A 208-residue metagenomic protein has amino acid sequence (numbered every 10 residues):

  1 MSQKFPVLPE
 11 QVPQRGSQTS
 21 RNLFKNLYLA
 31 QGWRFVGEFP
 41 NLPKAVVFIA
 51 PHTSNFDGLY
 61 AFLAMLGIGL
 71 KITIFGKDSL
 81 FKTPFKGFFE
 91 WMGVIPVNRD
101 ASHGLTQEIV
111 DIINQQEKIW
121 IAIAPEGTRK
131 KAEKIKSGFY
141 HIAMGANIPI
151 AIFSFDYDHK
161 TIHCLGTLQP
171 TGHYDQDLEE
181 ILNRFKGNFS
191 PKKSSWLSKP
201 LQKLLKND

Functional and structural regions predicted by a protein language model:
M1-R21: Helix-enriched interaction subdomains in cytosolic or periplasmic regions, typified by TIR/SEFIR signaling/NADase cores
S2-F5, Q116, K193-S194, S198: Intrinsically disordered, low-complexity regions
L8, P13, L29-G187, L201-L205: Soluble catalytic domains of membrane acyltransferases
Q18-Q31: Short coil-to-helix leader/linker segments, especially the first N-terminal amphipathic alpha-helix with its helix
S190-D208: Charged, glycine-interspersed solvent-exposed loop segments at helix/strand-loop junctions that cap or gate access
